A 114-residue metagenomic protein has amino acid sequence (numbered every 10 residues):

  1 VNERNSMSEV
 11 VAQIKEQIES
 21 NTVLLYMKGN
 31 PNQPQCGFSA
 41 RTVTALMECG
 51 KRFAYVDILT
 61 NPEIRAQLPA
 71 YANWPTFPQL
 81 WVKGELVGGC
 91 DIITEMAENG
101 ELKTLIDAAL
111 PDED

Functional and structural regions predicted by a protein language model:
V1-S6: Short, Lys/Arg-enriched N-terminal segments with co-localized hydrophobic residues within the first ~10-30 amino acids
V10-A12: Eukaryotic intrinsically disordered and solvent-exposed regulatory patches
K15-R52: Local sequence-structure signature of Cys/Sec-based thiol-disulfide redox active-site neighborhoods
Y26, Q79-K83: Acidic beta-strand-to-loop metal/phosphate-binding motif
G50-A66, P75: Thiol-based oxidoreductase modules, predominantly thioredoxin-like and allied folds used for disulfide exchange
W74-F77, C90: A short, glycine- and basic residue-enriched loop/turn that sits immediately adjacent to a domain's principal
V82-D112: Non-catalytic, surface beta->alpha helical segment in thiol-disulfide oxidoreductase systems
